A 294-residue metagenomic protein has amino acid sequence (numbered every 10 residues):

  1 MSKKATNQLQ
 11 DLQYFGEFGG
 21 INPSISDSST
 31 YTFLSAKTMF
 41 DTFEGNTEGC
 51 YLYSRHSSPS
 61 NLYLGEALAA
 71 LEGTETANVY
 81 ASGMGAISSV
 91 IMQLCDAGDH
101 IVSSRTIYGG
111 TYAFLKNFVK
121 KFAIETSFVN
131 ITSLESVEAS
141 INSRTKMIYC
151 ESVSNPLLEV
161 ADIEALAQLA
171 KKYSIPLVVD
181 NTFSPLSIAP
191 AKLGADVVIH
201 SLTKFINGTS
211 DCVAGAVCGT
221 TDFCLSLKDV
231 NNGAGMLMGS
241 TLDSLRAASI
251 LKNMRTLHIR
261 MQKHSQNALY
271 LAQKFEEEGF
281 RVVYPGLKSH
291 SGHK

Functional and structural regions predicted by a protein language model:
M1-S58, E66: N-terminal "arm"/small-domain region of PLP-dependent enzymes with the aminotransferase-like
S2-N7, A67-A70, G194-D196, H200: Short, hydrophobic/aliphatic alpha-helical segments
D11-Y14, T76-V283, S289: Conserved PLP-enzyme active-site core in the AAT-like
S35-G85, G110-N117: Conserved N-terminal alpha-helix of the aminotransferase class I/II PLP-enzyme fold
S291-K294: Short, intrinsically disordered, charge-balanced linker/junction segments flanking boundaries in proteins
